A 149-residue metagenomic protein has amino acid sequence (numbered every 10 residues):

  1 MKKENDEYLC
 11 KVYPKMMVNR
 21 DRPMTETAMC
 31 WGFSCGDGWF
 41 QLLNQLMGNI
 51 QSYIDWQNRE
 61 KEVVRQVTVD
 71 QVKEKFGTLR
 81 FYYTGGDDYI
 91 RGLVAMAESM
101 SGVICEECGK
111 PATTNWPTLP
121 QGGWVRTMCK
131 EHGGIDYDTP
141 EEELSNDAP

Functional and structural regions predicted by a protein language model:
M1-R91: Long, charged N-terminal interaction/targeting segments
I54-N58, E62, G102-E106, Y137: Residue-level signal for secondary-structure boundary elements
K73, G92-V103, T118-G123: Short, flexible, mixed-charge glycine/proline-rich loop motifs that serve as phosphate/nucleic-acid-contacting
Y83-G85, S101, A112: Short leucine-rich amphipathic alpha-helical surface patches
C105-C108, C129: Short cysteine-rich clusters marking metal-coordination/redox-active sites
K110-W116, G134-Y137: Short functional micro-motifs and their immediate structural scaffolds
G122-I135: Cysteine-rich micro-motifs
G133-D147: Short metal-binding segments enriched for Cys and/or His
